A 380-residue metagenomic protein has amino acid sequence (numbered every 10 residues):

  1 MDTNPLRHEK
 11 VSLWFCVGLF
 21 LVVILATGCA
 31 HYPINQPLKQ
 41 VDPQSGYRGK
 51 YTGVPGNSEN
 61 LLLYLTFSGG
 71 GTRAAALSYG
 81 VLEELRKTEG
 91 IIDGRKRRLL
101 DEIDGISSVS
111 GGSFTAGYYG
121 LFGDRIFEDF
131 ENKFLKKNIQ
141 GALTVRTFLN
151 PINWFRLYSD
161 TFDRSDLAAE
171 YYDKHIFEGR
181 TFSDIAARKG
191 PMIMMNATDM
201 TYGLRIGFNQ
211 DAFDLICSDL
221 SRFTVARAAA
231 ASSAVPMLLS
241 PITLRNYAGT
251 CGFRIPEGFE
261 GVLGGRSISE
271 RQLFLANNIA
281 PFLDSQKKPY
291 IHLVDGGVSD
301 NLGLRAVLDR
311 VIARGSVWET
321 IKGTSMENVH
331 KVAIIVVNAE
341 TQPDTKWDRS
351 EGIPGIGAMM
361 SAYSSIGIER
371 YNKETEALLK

Functional and structural regions predicted by a protein language model:
M1-V11: N-terminal secretory signal peptides that target proteins for export/translocation
H8, C16-G18, H31, F253: Residue-level detector of bioactive/disordered segments in secreted/extracellular proteins and virion assembly
C16-A26: Bacterial N-terminal signal peptides
G28-K380: Catalytic domains of lipid- and phosphate-ester/thioester hydrolases
